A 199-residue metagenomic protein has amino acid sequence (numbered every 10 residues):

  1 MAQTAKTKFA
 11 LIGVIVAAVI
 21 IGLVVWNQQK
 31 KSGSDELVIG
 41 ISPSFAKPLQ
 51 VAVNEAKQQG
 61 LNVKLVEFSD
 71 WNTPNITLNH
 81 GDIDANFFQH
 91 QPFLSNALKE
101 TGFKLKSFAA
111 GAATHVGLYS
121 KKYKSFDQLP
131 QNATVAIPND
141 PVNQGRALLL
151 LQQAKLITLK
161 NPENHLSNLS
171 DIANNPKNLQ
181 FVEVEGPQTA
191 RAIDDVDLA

Functional and structural regions predicted by a protein language model:
M1-L37: Short, low-complexity disordered leader/linker segments with a strong preference for bacterial N-terminal type II
W26-V38, A56-Q58, F126-N132: Immediate post-signal peptide segment of exported/extracytoplasmic ligand-binding proteins
S42-E67, T73: Short, polar/charged alpha-helical segment
L65-I76, E163-R191: Short helix-initiation/N-cap motifs at beta->coil->alpha
E67-W71, G81, A85-S95, A112 (+1 more regions): Beta->alpha turn/N-cap motifs
N79-Q89, A133, L156, K177-Q180 (+1 more regions): Alpha-to-beta junction loops
N96-F108, K121-K124, D195: Ligand-binding "clamshell"
F108-T158: A conserved helix-loop-strand patch within extracytoplasmic ligand-binding domains of the periplasmic binding
